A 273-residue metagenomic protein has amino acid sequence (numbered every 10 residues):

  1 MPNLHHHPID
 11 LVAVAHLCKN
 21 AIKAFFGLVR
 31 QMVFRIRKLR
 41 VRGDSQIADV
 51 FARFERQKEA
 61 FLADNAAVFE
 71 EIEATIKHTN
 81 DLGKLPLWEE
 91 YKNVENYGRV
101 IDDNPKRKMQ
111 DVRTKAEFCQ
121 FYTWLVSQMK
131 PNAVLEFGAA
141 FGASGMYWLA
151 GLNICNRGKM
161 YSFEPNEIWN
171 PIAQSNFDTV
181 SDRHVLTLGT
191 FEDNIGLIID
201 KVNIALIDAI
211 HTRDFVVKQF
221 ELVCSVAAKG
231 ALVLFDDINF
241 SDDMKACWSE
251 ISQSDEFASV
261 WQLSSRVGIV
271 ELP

Functional and structural regions predicted by a protein language model:
P2-L206, I210-P273: A short alpha-helical cap/connector motif
